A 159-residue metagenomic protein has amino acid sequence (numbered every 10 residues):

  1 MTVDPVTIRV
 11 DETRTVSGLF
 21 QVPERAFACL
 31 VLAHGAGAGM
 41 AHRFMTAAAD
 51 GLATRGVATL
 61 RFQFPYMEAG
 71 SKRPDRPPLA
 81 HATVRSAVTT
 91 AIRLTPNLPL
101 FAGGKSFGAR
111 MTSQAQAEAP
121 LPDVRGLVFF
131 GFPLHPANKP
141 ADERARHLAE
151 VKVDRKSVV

Functional and structural regions predicted by a protein language model:
M1-T7: Short, hydrophobic/aromatic-rich segments at coil-to-beta transitions
T7-L100, Q114: Serine-hydrolase catalytic machinery in alpha/beta-hydrolase-like enzymes
V84-V153: Primarily recognizes the serine-hydrolase "nucleophile elbow" in alpha/beta-hydrolase and SGNH/GDSL folds
V158: Conserved small/polar residues in nucleotide/adenosyl-binding loops
